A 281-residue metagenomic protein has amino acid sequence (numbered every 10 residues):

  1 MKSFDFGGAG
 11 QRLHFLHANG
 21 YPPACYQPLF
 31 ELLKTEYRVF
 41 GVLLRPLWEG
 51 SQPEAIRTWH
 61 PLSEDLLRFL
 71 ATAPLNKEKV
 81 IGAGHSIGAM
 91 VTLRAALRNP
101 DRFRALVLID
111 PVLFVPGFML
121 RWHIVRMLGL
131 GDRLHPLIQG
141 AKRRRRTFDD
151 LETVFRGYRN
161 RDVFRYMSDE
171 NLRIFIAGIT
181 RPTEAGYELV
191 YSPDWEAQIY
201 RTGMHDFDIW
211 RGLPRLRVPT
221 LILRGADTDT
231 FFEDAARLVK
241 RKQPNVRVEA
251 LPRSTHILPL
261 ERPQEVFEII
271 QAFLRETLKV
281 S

Functional and structural regions predicted by a protein language model:
D5-Q52, F69: Conserved HGGG/HGGXW glycine-rich cap/lid loop of the alpha/beta-hydrolase fold
H14-A18, H85, R224: The conserved beta1-alpha1 loop
F40, L44-A83, W122-V125, E268: Active-site loop/oxyanion-hole signature of alpha/beta-hydrolase fold enzymes
K79-W122: Conserved hydrolase catalytic core segment
R104-T147: Flexible "cap/lid" loop of the alpha/beta hydrolase fold
E170, G178-R241: Conserved serine/cysteine hydrolase catalytic core
K242-H256: Catalytic histidine neighborhood in serine/cysteine hydrolases with alpha/beta-hydrolase-type architecture
S254-P263, F267: Catalytic histidine-centered segment of alpha/beta-hydrolase-like enzymes
